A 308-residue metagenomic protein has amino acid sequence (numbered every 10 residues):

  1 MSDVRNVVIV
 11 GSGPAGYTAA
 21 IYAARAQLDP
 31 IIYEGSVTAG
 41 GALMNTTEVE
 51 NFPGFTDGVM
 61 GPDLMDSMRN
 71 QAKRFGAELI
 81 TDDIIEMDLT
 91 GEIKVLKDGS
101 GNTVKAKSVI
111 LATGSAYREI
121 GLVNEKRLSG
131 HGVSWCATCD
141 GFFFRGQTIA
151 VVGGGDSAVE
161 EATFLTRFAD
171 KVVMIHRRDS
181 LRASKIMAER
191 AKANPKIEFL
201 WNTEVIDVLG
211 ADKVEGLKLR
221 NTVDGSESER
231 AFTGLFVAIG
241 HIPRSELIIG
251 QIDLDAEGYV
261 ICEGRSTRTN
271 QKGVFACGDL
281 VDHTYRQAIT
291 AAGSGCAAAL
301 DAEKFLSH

Functional and structural regions predicted by a protein language model:
M1-V10, A26, I31-I32, T38 (+5 more regions): FAD-binding core/adjacent interface of flavoenzyme oxidoreductases
S2, A116, G121, R127-F143 (+4 more regions): FAD-site-proximal beta/loop scaffold in flavoenzymes
R5-F75, T148, V159-K185, L200 (+1 more regions): Beta1-alpha1 glycine-rich phosphate/pyrophosphate-binding loop at the start of Rossmann-like nucleotide-binding domains
G11, E34, T113, G153 (+3 more regions): Short beta-strand/turn micro-motifs composed of small residues that flank or help shape donor/cofactor-binding pockets
G13-P14, S115-Y117, D156-S157, D282: Residue-level detector of alpha-helix initiation sites
A20-I21, M44-N45, G121-N124, A162-F164 (+3 more regions): Short amphipathic alpha-helical segments
A72-D98, T103-A106, R167-G264, K304-H308: A Rossmann-like FAD-binding core segment of flavoenzymes
T163, R167-K171, I289-H308: Internal hydrophobic alpha-helix adjacent to the cofactor/substrate pocket in enzyme cavities
